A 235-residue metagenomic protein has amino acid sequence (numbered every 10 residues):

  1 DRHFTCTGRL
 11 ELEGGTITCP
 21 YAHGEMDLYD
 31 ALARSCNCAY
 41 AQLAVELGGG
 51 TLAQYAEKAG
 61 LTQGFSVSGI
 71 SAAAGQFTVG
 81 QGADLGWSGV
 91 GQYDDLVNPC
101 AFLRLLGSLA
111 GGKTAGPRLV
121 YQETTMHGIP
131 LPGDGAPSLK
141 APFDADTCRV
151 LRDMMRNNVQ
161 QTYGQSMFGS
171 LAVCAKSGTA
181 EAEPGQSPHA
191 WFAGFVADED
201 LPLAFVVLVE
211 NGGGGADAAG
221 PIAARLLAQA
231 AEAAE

Functional and structural regions predicted by a protein language model:
D1-V207: Beta-lactam-recognizing serine transpeptidase/beta-lactamase-like catalytic domain environment
L28-Y29, T114-A115, D217-G220, Q229-A233: Glycine-rich loops and low-complexity Gly/Arg-rich segments that provide flexible linkers or classic glycine-based
Y40-Q42, G214-A218: Extracytoplasmic/secreted cell-surface and envelope-processing proteins
P99-R104, A218-R225: Short amphipathic alpha-helical face segments that pack within enzyme cores and frequently flank/anchor catalytic
P130-A136, I222-E235: Short, gly/Ser/Thr-rich active-site loops of penicillin-recognizing serine hydrolases
V209-G212: Ligand-site clamp/hinge motif
